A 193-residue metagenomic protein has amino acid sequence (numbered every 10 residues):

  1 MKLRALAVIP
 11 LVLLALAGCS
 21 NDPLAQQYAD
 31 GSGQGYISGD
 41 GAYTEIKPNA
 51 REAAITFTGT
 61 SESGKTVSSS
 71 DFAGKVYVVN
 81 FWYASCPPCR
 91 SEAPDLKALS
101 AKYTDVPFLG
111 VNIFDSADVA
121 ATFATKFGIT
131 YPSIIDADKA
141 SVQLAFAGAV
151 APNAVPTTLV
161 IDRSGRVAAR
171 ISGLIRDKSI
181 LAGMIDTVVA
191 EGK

Functional and structural regions predicted by a protein language model:
M1-T58, K193: N-terminal targeting signals for export/organelle localization
K47-Y77: A short beta-strand-turn-helix
E52-A54, F72-G74, V106, D118 (+2 more regions): Extracytoplasmic
V67-R90, L96: Short active-site neighborhood of thiol/selenol oxidoreductases, capturing the structured segment around
F72-Y77, A120, I129-S133, R166-V167: Conserved N-terminal glycine/acidic-rich loop preference
R90-G128, K139-A145: Structural microenvironment flanking redox-active thiols in thiol-disulfide oxidoreductases
T125-I129, D138-K193: Thiol/disulfide oxidoreductase modules built on the thioredoxin-like
